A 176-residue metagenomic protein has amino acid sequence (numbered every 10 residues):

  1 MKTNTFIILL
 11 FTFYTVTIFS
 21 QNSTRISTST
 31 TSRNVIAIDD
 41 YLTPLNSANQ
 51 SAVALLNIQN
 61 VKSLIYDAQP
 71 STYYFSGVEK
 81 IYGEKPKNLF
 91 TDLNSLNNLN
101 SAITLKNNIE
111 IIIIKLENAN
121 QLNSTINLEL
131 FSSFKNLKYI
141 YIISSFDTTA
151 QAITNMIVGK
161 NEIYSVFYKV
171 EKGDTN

Functional and structural regions predicted by a protein language model:
M1-S27: Bacterial Sec-dependent N-terminal signal peptides
K2-N4, A37, N46-N49, D92 (+1 more regions): Serine/threonine-rich low-complexity intrinsically disordered regions
I18-P86, D174-N176: Sec-dependent signal peptide cleavage junction
T24-N34, N98-N100, N120-S124, D147-A152: Short, charged/polar "capping" segments at the starts of alpha-helices and the immediately preceding loops
Q50-V53, S101-T104, E129: Recurring C-terminal helix/loop segment of individual leucine-rich repeat
V78-L122: LRR N-terminal entry segment and analogous cap-like coil->beta motifs
T104, N108-N176: Extracytoplasmic electrostatic interaction patches
